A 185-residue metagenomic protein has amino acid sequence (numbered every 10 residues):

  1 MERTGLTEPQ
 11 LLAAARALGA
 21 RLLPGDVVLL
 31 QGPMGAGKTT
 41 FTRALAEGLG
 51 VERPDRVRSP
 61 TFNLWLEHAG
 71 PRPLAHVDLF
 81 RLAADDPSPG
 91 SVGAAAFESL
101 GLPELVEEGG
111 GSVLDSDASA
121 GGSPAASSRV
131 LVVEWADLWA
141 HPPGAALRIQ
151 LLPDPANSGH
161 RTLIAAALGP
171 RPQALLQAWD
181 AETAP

Functional and structural regions predicted by a protein language model:
M1-A17: N-terminal pre-Walker A segment at the start of P-loop NTPase domains
E2, D85-P185: Short phosphate-coordinating micro-motif centered on Lys-Gly-acidic
G19-G25, A125: Phosphate-binding P-loop
V28-L30: Hydrophobic anchor at the beta1->P-loop junction of P-loop NTPases
P33: P-loop (Walker A) phosphate-binding loop of NTP-binding proteins
K38: Conserved lysine of the Walker
V51-A69: Short beta-strand-centered segment that lines the nucleotide-binding/catalytic pocket of NTP-utilizing
